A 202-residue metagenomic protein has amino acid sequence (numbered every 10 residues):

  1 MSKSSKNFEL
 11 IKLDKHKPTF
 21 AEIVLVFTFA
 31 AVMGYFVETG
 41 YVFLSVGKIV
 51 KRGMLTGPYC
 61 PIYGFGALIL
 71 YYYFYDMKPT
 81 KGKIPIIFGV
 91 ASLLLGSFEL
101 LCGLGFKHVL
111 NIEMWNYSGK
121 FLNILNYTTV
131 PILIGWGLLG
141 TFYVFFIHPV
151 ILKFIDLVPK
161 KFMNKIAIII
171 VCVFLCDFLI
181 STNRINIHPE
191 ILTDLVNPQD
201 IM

Functional and structural regions predicted by a protein language model:
M1-M202: Aromatic-rich, lipid-facing transmembrane alpha helices and their immediate juxtamembrane interface loops in integral
